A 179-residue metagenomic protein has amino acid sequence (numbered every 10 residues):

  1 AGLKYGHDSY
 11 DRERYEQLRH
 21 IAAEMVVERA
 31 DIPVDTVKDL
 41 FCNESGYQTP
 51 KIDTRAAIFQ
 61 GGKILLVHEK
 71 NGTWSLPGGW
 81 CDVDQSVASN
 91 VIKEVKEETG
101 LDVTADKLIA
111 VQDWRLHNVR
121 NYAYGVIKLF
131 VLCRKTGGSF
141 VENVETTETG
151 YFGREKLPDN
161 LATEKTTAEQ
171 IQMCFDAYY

Functional and structural regions predicted by a protein language model:
G2-S9: Charged, low-complexity interaction regions
K4, V34-K38, E142-V144, N160: Short, hydrophobic secondary-structure boundary micro-motifs
S9-R55: Acidic, metal-coordinating catalytic segment for phosphate/diphosphate chemistry, firing primarily on the Nudix
K38-S75, V103, K107: N-terminal strand-loop-strand
C81-A105, D113-Q170: Unchanged
D176-Y179: Acidic/histidine-enriched, glycine/proline-rich intrinsically disordered or flexible terminal extensions
